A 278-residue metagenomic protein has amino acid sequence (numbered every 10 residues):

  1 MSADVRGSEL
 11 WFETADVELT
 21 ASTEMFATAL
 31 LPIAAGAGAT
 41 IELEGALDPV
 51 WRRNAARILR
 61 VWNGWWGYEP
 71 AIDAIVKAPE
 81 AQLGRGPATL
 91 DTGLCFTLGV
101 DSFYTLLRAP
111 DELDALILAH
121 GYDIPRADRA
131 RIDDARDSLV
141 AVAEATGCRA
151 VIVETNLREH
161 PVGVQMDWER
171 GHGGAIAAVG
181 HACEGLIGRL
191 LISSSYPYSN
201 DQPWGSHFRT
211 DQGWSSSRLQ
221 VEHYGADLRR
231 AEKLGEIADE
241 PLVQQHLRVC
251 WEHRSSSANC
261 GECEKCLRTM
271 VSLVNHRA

Functional and structural regions predicted by a protein language model:
M1-A29, I33: N-terminal juxtadomain amphipathic helix that follows a signal peptide/anchor or precedes a small N-terminal auxiliary
A29, A34-C95, V100-A278: Nucleotide-activated chemistry modules centered on ATP-dependent adenylation/adenylyltransferase
